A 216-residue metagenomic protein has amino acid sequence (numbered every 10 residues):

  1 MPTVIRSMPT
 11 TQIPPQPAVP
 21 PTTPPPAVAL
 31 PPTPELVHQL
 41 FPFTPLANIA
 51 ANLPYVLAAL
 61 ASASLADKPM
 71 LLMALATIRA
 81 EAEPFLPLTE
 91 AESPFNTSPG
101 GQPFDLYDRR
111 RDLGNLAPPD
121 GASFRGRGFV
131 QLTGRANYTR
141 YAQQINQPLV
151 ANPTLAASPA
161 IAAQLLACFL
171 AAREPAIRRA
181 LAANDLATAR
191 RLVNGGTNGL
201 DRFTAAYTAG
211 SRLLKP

Functional and structural regions predicted by a protein language model:
M1-Y55, A205, A209-P216: Extracellular cell-wall/glycan-interacting regions and their flexible linkers
P24-N48, Y55, R79-F169: Peptidoglycan-targeting cell-wall enzymes and recognition modules
V56-A63: A short alpha-helix/helix-coil micro-patch that ends at or immediately precedes a cysteine
L57, L75-I78, L166-A167, R190 (+2 more regions): Non-transmembrane alpha-helical segments in soluble domains of secreted/periplasmic/extracellular proteins
S64-A74, P87-A91, A176-R190: Surface-exposed patches in mature extracellular/periplasmic domains of secreted proteins
I78-E81, A180-L200: Acidic helix/loop microenvironments that form the catalytic cleft of cell-wall polysaccharide enzymes
S98, A189-P216: Catalytic and substrate-binding regions of cell-wall glycan-acting enzymes that process beta-1,4-linked
A171-P175: Extended serine/threonine-enriched, polar tracts that run as long, contiguous segments within proteins
